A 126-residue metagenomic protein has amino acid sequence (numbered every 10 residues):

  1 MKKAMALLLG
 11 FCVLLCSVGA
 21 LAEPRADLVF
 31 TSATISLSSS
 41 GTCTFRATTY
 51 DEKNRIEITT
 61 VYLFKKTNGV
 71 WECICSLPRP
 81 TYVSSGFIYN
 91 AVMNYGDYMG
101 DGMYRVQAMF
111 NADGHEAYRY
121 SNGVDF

Functional and structural regions predicted by a protein language model:
M1-A4, L8: Positively charged n-region of N-terminal signal peptides that target proteins for export
L8-C16: Bacterial N-terminal signal peptides
L15-T31: Sec-dependent signal peptide cleavage junction
S39-F45: Structural beta-strand segments of beta-rich domains
D51-E57, D101, E116: A short beta-turn/strand-edge loop motif at beta-sheet boundaries
T60-V61, V70-G86: Solvent-exposed serine/threonine-rich low-complexity stretches and specific carbohydrate-binding patches
M93-M103: Surface-exposed, short loops/turns at beta-strand junctions within beta-sandwich domains
G114-F126: Short beta-strand elements
